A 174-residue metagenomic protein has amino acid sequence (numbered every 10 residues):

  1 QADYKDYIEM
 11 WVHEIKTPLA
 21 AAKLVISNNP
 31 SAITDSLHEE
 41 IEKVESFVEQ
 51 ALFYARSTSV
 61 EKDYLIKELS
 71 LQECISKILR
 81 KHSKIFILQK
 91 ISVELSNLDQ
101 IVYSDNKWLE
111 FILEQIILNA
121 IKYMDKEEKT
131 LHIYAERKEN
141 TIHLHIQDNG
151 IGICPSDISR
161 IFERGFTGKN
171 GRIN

Functional and structural regions predicted by a protein language model:
S59, F86, M124-E128: A short, flexible helix-to-loop-to-beta junction within the catalytic ATP-binding CA
V60-Y64, N97, I101-S104: Conserved micro-motifs of the catalytic ATP-binding
L65-R80: A conserved beta-strand-to-alpha-helix junction within the catalytic ATP-binding
S83-L95: Short conserved segments within the C-terminal catalytic ATPase subdomain
A120-I121: Short helix-loop "hinge" at the ATP-lid/N-box region of the Bergerat-fold HATPase_c
T130-N140: Short beta-strand/loop element within the Bergerat-fold HATPase_c
D148: Acidic ATP/Mg2+-coordinating residue in the GHKL
I153-G165: Short conserved segment of the HATPase_c
